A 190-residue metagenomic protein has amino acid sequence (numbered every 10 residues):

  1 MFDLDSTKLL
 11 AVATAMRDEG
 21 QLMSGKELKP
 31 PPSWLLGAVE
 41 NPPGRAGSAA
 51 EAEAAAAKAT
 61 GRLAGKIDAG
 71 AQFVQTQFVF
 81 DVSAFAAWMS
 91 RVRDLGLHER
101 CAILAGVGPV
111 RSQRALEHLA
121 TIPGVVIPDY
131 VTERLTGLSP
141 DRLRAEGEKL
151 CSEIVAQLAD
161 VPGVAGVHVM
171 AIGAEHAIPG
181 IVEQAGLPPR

Functional and structural regions predicted by a protein language model:
M1-P31, G37-G47, A52-E53, A59-T60 (+3 more regions): Active-site pocket-lining/capping segments in soluble small-molecule metabolic enzymes
K66, G70, A105, V167: Conserved, mostly hydrophobic/aromatic
A69, V161-P162: Structural motif
Q72-V82, E146, G166-A171: Catalytic beta/alpha-barrel core
F85-A86, L116-A120, P179: Histidine/acidic-residue-rich catalytic or RNA/ligand-binding cores of hydrolases and nuclease-related proteins
A87-S90, A105: Glycine- and Gly-Pro-enriched alpha-helical subdomains that act as flexible, kink-prone "lid/hinge" or packing modules
P140, G163-G166: Glycine-rich phosphate/diphosphate-binding loops and the adjacent beta-loop-alpha structural elements that coordinate
